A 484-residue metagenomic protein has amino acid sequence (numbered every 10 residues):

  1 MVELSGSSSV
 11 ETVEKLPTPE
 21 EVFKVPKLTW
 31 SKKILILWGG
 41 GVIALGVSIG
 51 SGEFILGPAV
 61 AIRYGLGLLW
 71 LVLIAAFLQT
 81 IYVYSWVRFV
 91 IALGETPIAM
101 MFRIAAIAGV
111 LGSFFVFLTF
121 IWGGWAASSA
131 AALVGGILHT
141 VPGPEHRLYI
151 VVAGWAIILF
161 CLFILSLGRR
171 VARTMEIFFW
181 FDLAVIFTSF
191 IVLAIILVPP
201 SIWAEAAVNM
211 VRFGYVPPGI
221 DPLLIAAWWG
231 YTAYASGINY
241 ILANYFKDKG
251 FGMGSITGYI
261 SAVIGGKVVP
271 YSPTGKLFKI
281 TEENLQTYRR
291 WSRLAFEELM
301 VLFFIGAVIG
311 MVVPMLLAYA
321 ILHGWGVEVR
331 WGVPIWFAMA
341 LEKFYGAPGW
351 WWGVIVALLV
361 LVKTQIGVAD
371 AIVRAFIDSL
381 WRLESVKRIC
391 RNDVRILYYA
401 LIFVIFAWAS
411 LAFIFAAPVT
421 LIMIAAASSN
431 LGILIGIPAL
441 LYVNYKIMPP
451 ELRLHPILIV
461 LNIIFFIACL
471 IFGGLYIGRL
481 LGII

Functional and structural regions predicted by a protein language model:
M1-F54, G254-I256, V263-G275, T287-F296 (+1 more regions): Membrane-interface "cap" regions at the ends of multi-pass membrane proteins
L16-F23, G57-A61, Y84-I107, A132-P144 (+4 more regions): Flexible loop linkers connecting adjacent transmembrane helices in multi-pass alpha-helical membrane transporters
A44, L71-F102, V110-A126, K363-G367: Juxtamembrane transmembrane-helix boundary signature
A92, I107-E145, G154-W155, V362-W381 (+1 more regions): Hydrophobic transmembrane alpha-helices that form the core helical bundles of multi-pass secondary transporters
G136, T140, L159-F181, L193-P200 (+3 more regions): Membrane-water interface regions at transmembrane-helix termini and the short interhelical loops of multi-pass membrane
R147-I157, P348, L380-I414: Loop-to-transmembrane helix boundary motifs in multi-pass membrane proteins
F178-F181, R388-Y399, M423-I477: C-terminal membrane-solvent junction of multi-pass transporters and transport-like membrane proteins
A184-P217, I225-N244, I437-P450, F472-I483: Hydrophobic alpha-helical segments and their helix-loop junctions in multi-pass secondary transporters
